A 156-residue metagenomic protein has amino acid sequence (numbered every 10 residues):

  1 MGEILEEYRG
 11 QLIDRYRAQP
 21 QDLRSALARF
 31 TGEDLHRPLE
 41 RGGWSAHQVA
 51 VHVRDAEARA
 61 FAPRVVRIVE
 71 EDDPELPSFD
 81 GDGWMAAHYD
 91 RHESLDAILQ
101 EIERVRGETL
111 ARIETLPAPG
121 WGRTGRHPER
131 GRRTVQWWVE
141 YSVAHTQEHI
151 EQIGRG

Functional and structural regions predicted by a protein language model:
M1-A18: Extreme N-terminal tail/first-helix region
G2, H36-G81, L110, A118 (+1 more regions): Short, contiguous alpha-helical
L5-Y8, W84-A97, P128-W137: Acidic/His metal-coordination segments adjacent to aromatic residues that form catalytic metal sites in metalloenzymes
R9, Y16, V65, L95-I102 (+1 more regions): Hydrophobic packing residues in well-ordered alpha-helices of helical domains and bundles
R15, Q19-D22, F30-L35: N-terminal first-folded block
R15-Q19, G83-G122: Acidic/histidine-rich alpha-helical segments that form the ligand environment of transition-metal centers
Q19-D22, A26, V105, H145 (+1 more regions): Amphipathic, well-ordered alpha-helical segments in soluble domains
